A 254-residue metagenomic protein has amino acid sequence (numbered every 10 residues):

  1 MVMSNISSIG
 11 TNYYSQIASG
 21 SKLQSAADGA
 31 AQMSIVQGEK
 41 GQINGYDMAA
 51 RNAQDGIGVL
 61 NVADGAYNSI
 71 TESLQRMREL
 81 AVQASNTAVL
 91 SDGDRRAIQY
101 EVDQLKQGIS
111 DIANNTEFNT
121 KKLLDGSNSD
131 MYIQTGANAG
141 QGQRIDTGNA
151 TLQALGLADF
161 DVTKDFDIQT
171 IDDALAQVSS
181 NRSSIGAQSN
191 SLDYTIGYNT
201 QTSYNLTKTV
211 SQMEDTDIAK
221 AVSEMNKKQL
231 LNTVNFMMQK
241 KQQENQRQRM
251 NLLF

Functional and structural regions predicted by a protein language model:
M1-S21, S203-F254: Proline-poor, low-complexity alpha-helical tail modules
V2, V62-I70, S91, N190-G197 (+1 more regions): Amphipathic, heptad-repeat-like alpha-helical segments
M3, I17, D111-I185, N190: Polar, low-complexity export/assembly segments characteristic of proteins that are secreted or assemble on the cell
S19-Q104, S110-G126, G186, V210-M213: Structural signature of extracellular appendage/secretion-system components
Q32, I109, I145, N235: Residue-level signature of catalytic and energy-coupling elements of molecular machines, predominantly ATP/GTP-dependent
S34-Q37, E79-L80, L175, D193 (+1 more regions): Alpha-helical coiled-coil/heptad-repeat oligomerization segments
K164-T233: Type III/flagellar export substrates
